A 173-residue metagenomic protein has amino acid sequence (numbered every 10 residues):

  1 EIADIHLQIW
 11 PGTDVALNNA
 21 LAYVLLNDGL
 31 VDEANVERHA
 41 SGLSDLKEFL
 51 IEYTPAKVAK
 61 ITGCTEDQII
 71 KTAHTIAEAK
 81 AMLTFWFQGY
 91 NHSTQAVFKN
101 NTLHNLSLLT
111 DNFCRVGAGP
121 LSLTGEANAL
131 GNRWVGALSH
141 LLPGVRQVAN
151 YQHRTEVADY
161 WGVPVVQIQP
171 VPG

Functional and structural regions predicted by a protein language model:
E1-N128, W134, T155-G173: Cofactor-pocket helix-loop regions in the catalytic cores of large enzyme subunits
H6, N128, V135-Y151: Surface-exposed loop and adjacent secondary-structure segments within mature catalytic domains
